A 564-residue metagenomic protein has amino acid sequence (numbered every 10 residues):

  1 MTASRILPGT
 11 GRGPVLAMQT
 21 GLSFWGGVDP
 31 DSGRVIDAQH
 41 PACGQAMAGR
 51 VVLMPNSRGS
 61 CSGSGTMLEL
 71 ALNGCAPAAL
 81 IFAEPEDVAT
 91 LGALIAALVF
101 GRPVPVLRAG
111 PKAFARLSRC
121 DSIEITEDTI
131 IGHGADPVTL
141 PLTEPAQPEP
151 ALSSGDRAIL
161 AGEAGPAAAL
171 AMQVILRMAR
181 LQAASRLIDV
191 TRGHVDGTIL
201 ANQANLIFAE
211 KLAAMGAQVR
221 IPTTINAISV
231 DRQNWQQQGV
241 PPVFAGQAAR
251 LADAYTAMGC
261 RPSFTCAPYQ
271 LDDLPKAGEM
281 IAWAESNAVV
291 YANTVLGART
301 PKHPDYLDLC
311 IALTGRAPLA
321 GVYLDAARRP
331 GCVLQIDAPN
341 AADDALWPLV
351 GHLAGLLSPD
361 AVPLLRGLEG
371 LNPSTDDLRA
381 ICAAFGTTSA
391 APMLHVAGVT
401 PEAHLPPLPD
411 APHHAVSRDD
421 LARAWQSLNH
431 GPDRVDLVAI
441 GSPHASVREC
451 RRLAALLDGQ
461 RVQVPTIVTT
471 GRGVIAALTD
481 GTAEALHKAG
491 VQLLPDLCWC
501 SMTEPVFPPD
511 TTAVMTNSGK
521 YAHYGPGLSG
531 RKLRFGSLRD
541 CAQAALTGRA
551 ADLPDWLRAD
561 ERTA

Functional and structural regions predicted by a protein language model:
M1-G21, G132-M215, T300-P301, I311-R316 (+4 more regions): N-terminal basic/disordered segments at the start of proteins
A3-E127, S229, E449-L528: Feature captures the catalytic cores and cofactor-binding loops of soluble hydro-lyases/lyases that act on carboxylate
G65-L72, N205-L212, V219-I221, L346-A354 (+2 more regions): Histidine-anchored nucleotide/phosphate-binding helix
A78-E84, R220-T223, T265, L364-R366 (+2 more regions): Short internal beta-strands
P85, L91-P111, D121-E124, I130-I131 (+1 more regions): A generic, well-ordered mixed alpha/beta core segment in the N-terminal half of proteins
K276-G370, P508, A522-A564: Mobile "lid/hinge" segments at catalytic clefts and subdomain interfaces of large enzymes
P363-N429: Acidic, glycine-rich loop-and-beta core segments that form the ion-binding/anion-interacting portion of active sites
L408-C498, R531-G536, D552, T563: Glycine-rich phosphate/ribose-binding loops and adjacent secondary-structure elements that form binding surfaces
